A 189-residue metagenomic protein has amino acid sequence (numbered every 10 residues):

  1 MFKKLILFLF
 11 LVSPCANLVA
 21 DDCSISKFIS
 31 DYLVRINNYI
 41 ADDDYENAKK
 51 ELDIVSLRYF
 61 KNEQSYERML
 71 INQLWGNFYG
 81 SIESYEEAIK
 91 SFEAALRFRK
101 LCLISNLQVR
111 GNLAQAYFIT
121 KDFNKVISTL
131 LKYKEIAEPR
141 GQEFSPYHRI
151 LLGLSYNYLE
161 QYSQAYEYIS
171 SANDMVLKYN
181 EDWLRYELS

Functional and structural regions predicted by a protein language model:
K4-S13: Sec-dependent N-terminal signal peptides
L18-N77, S81-K90, S105-Q108: N-terminal leader/linker segments that initiate helical-solenoid repeat arrays
Y32, N72, R110, R149 (+1 more regions): TPR repeat positional signature
L57-R68, R97-S105, E135-E143, M175-W183: Flexible helix-coil transition and linker loops at the boundaries of alpha-helical arrays
N77-E87, Q115-V126, L154-E167: Alpha-helical linker/edge segments of TPR/alpha-solenoid repeat scaffolds and analogous pre-/post-domain helices
E138-S189: Solenoidal tandem-repeat scaffolds enriched in leucines and small polar residues
